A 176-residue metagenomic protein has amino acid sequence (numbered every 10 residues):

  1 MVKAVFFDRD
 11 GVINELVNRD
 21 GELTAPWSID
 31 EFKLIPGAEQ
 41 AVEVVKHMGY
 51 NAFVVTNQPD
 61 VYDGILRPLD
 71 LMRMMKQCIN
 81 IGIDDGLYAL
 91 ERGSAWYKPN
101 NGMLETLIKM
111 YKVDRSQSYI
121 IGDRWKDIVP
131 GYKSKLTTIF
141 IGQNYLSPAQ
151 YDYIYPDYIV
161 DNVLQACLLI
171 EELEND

Functional and structural regions predicted by a protein language model:
M1-F53: Active-site neighborhood of HAD-like aspartate-dependent phosphohydrolases
A38, V42-M74, G86-R92, G131: Substrate-recognition element of Asp-dependent hydrolases with the DxDx(T/V) motif
Y50, V113, L136: Short glycine/serine/threonine/alanine-rich loop segments
V61-I81, N101-Y111: Short, electropositive alpha-helical surface patch
R73-L90, Q150-E171: Structural recognition of alpha->loop->beta junctions
P99-I128: Conserved Lys-Pro-Asp/Glu-containing loop-to-beta segment of HAD-superfamily phosphomonoesterases, centered on
Y119-D161: Acidic, Mg2+-coordinating phosphoryl-transfer loop and its flanking beta/alpha structural elements, shared across
